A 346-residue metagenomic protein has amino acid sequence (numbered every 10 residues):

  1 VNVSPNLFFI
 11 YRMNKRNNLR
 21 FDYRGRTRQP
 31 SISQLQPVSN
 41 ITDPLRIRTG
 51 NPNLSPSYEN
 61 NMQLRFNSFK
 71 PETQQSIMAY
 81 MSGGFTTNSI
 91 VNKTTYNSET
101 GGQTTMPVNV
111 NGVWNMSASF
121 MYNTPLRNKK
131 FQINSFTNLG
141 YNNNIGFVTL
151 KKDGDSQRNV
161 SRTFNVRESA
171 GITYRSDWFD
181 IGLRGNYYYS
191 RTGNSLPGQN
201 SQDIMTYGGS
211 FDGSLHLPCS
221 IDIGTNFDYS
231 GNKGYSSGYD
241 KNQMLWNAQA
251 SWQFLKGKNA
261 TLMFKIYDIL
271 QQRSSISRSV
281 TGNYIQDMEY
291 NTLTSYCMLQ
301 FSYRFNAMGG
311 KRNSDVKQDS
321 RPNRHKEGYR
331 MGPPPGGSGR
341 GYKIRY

Functional and structural regions predicted by a protein language model:
V1-Y346: Exposed, low-structure sequence patches enriched in small/polar residues
